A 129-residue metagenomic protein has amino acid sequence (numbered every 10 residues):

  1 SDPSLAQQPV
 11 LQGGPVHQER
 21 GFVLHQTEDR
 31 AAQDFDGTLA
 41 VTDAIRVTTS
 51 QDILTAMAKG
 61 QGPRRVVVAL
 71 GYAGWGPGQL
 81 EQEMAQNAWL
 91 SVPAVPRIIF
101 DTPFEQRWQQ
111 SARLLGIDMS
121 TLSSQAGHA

Functional and structural regions predicted by a protein language model:
S1-V68, A73-A129: A short aromatic-anchored loop/beta-hairpin motif
